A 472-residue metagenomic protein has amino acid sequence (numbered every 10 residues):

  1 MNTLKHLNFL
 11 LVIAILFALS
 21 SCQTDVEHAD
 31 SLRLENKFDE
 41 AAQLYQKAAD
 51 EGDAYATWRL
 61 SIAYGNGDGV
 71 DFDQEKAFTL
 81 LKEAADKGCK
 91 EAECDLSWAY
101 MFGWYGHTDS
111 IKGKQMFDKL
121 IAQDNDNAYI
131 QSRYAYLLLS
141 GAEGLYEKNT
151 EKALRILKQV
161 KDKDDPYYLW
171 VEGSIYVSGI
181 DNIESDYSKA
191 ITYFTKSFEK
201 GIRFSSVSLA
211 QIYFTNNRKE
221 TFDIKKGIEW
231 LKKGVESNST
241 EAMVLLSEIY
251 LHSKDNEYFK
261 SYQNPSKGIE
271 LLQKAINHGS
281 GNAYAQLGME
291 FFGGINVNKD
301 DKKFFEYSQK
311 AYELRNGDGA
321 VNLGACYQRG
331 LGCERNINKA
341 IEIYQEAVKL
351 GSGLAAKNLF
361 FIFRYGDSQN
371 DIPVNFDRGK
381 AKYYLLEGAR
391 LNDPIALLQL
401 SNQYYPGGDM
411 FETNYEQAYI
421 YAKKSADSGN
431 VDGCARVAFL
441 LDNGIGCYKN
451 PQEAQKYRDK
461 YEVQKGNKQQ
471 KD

Functional and structural regions predicted by a protein language model:
S20-S21: C-terminal motif of bacterial Sec signal peptides marking the signal peptidase cleavage site
T24-E40, L44-K47, E51: Alpha-helical segment of the N-proximal tetratricopeptide repeat
S31, R59-N66, S97-F102, Y136-A142 (+8 more regions): Hydrophobic face of amphipathic alpha-helices that form TPR/SEL1-like repeat modules and related alpha-solenoid
E51-D53, N66-D68, K87-K90, F102-W104 (+21 more regions): Short helix-capping/linker turns of helical repeat alpha-solenoids
R436, N443-D472: Terminal, low-structured helical/coil segments at or just beyond the last alpha-helical repeat
